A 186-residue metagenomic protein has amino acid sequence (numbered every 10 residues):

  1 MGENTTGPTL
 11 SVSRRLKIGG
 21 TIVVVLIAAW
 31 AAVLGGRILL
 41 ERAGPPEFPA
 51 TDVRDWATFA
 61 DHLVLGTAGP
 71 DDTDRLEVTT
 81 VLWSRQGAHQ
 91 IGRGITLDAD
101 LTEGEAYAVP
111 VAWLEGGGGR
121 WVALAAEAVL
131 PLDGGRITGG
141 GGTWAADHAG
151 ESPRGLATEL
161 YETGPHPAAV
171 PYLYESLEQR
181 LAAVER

Functional and structural regions predicted by a protein language model:
G2-V25, G36, I95-R186: Netrin-like (NTR/C345C) domain of secreted extracellular proteins
L10-L16, V53-A60: Short N-terminal helix-initiation segments at or just after the protein's N-terminus
W30-V53: C-terminal region of N-terminal signal peptides and the immediate post-cleavage residues of exported proteins
G44, T73-G94: Short solvent-exposed strand/turn elements
E47-A50, D71, G140: Functionally engaged cysteine thiol sites
F48-D55, H89-D98: N-terminal post-signal-peptidase region of extra-cytosolic proteins
W56-V81: Structural detector for short beta-strands of small beta-barrel domains
A68-D74, I91-G104: Solvent-exposed, well-ordered amphipathic alpha-helical segments that flank/support binding or catalytic loops
